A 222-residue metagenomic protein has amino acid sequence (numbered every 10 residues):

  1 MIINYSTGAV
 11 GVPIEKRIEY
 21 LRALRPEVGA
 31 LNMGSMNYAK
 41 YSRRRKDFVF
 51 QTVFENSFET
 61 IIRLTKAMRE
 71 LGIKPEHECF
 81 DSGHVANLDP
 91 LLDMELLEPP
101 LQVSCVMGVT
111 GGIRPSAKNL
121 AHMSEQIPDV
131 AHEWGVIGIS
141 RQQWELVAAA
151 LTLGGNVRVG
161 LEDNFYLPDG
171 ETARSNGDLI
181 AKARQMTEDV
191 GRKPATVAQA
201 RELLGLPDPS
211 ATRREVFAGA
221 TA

Functional and structural regions predicted by a protein language model:
M1-R22, L31: Glycine-rich nucleotide/cofactor/substrate-binding loop typically near the N-terminus or early in the first domain
M1-Y5, L64, M68, H122-V130 (+1 more regions): Alpha-helix-loop-beta-strand connector modules within alpha/beta enzyme cores
I2-S6, P75-E78, A200: Short beta-strand segments at enzyme active-site cores
V28-E162, T172-A173: Catalytic alpha/beta core domains of metabolic enzymes, predominantly
P75-H77, A211-T212, A222: An N-cap/entry alpha-helix motif that binds or orients negatively charged groups
V159-E188: A hydrophobic, small-residue-rich beta->alpha segment in the mid-to-C-terminal subdomain of diverse proteins
Q185-A218: Mid-to-C-terminal alpha-helical segments outside catalytic/metal-binding sites
